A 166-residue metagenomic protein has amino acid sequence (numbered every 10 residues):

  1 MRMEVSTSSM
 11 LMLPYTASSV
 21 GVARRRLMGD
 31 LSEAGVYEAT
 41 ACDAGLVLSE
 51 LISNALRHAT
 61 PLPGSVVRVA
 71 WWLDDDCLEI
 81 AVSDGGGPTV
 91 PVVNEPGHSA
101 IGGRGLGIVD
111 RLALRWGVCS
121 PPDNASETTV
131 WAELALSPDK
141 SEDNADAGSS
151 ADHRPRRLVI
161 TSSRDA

Functional and structural regions predicted by a protein language model:
M1-M10, L56-A166: Conserved beta-strand-loop-beta-strand hairpin that lines the nucleotide-binding pocket of ATP/GTP-utilizing enzymes
M10-G21: STAS-typified acidic loop motif
R24-L27, D84-G86: Short, small-residue-rich loop/turn micro-motifs
R25-S49: Conserved short strand/loop->alpha-helix "switch" segment adjacent to the catalytic nucleotide/phosphoryl-transfer site
I52: Nucleotide and nucleotide-moiety/phosphate-recognizing core
